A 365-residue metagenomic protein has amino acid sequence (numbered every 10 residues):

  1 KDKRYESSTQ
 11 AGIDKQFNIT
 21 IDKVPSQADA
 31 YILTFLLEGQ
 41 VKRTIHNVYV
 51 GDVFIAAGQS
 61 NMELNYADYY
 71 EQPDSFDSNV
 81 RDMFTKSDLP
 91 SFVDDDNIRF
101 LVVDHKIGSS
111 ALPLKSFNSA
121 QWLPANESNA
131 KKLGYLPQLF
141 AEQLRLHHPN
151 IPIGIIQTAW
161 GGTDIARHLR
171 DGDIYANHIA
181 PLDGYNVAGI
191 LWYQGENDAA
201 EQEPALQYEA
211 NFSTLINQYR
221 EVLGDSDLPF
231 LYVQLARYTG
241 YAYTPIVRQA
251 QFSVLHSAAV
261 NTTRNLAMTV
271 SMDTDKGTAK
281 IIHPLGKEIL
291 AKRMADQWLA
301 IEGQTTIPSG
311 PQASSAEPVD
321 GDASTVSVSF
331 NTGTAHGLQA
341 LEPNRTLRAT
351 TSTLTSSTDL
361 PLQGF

Functional and structural regions predicted by a protein language model:
K1-F365: Cell-envelope and extracellular/periplasmic
